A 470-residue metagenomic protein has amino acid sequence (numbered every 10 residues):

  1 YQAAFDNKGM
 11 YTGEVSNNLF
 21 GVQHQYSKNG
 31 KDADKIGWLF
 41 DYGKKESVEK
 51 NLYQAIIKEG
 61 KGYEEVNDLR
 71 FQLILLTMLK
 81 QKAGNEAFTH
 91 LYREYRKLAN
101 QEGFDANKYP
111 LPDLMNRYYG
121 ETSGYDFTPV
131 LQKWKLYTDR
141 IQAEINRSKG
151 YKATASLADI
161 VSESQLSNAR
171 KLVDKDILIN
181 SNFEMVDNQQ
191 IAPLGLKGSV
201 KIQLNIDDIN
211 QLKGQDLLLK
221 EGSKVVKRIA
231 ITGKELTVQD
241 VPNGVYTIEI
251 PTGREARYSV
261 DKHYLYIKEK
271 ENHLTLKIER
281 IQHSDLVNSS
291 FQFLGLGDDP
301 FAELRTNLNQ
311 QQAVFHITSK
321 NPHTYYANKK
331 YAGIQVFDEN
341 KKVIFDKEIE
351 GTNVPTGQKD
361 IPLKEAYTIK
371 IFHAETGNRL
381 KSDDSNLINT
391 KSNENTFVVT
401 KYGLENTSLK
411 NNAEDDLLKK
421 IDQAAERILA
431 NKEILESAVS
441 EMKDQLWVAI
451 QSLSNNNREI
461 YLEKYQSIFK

Functional and structural regions predicted by a protein language model:
Y1-E46: Zinc-dependent metallopeptidase catalytic helix centered on the HExxH motif and its immediate flanking segment
K45-A143: Active-site-proximal alpha-helical
K108-L294, D299-F301, E405, S454 (+2 more regions): Beta/coil-rich, acidic/histidine-enriched accessory regions frequently appended to metallopeptidases
D208-K213, N321-K329: A short beta-turn/strand-edge loop motif at beta-sheet boundaries
V225-K234, Y331, N340-P355: Solvent-exposed serine/threonine-rich low-complexity stretches and specific carbohydrate-binding patches
K234-D240, N353-L363: Exposed aromatic-hydrophobic patches
V245-E255, H263-L265, K364-N395: Short, aromatic- and glycine-rich surface loops/edge beta-strands on solvent-exposed regions
H273-Q310, S319-N321, V399-A438: Compositionally biased low-complexity segments at domain edges in trafficked proteins and select soluble regulators
